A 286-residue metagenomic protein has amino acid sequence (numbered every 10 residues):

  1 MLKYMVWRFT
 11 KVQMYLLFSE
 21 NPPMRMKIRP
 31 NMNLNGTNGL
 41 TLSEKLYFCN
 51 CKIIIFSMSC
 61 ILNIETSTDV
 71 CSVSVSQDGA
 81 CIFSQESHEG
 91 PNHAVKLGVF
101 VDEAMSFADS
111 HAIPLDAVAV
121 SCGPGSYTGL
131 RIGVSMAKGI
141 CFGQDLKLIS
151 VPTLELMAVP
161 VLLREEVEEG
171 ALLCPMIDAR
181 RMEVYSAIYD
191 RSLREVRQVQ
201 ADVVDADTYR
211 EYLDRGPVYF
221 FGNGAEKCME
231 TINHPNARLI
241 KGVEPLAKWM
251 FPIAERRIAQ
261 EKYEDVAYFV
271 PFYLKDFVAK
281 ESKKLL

Functional and structural regions predicted by a protein language model:
M1, F18-N31: Ser/Thr-rich, low-complexity intrinsically disordered segments
L16-P22, L34, L40, F48-C51: Short hydrophobic targeting helices and cationic amphipathic motifs that mediate membrane/organellar targeting
Y47-F48, M58-P124: N-terminal beta-alpha supersecondary unit
F48, F56, A80, N92 (+3 more regions): Surface "functional belts" at beta-alpha junctions
A119-L148, T153: DPxDG-like acidic metal-binding loop motif
I240-L286: Acyltransferase
